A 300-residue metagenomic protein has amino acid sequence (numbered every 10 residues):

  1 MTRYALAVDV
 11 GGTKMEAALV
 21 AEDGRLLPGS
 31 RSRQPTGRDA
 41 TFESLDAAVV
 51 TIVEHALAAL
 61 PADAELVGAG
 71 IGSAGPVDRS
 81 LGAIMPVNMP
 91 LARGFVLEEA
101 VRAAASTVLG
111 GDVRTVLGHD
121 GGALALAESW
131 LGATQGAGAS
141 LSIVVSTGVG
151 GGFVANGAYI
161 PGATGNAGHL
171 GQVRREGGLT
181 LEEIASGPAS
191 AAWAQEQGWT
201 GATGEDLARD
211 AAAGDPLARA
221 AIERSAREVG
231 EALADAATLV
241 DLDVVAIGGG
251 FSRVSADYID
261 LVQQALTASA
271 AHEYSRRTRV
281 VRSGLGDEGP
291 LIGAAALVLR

Functional and structural regions predicted by a protein language model:
T2, L6, A18-E22, G29-S32 (+5 more regions): Glycine/GP-enriched mid-protein hinge/lid loop-to-helix segment characteristic of carbohydrate kinases
T2-S73: Conserved phosphate-binding loops in N-terminal lobes of ATP-dependent enzymes of the actin/Hsp70/sugar-kinase
D9, A17, I71, S190 (+3 more regions): Residue-level signal for inorganic ion chemistry
T13-K14, G121-A123, T147-G150: Conserved A3 ("GATE") glycine/threonine-rich loop of ANL adenylate-forming enzymes
V20, V116-S129, D257, L261-R300: Glycine-rich phosphate-binding/hydrolytic loop that grips phosphoryl groups
T36-A64, A189-A246, F251-L261, S275-P290: Adenine-nucleotide phosphate-binding core of ATP-dependent small-molecule kinases
F42, D46-V50, E65-A69, P76-A139 (+1 more regions): Glycine-rich phosphate-binding loop and adjoining helix at the ATP-binding site of ATP-dependent phosphoryl-transfer
S73, V145-T147, V244, G249-G250: Short secondary-structure boundary segments
